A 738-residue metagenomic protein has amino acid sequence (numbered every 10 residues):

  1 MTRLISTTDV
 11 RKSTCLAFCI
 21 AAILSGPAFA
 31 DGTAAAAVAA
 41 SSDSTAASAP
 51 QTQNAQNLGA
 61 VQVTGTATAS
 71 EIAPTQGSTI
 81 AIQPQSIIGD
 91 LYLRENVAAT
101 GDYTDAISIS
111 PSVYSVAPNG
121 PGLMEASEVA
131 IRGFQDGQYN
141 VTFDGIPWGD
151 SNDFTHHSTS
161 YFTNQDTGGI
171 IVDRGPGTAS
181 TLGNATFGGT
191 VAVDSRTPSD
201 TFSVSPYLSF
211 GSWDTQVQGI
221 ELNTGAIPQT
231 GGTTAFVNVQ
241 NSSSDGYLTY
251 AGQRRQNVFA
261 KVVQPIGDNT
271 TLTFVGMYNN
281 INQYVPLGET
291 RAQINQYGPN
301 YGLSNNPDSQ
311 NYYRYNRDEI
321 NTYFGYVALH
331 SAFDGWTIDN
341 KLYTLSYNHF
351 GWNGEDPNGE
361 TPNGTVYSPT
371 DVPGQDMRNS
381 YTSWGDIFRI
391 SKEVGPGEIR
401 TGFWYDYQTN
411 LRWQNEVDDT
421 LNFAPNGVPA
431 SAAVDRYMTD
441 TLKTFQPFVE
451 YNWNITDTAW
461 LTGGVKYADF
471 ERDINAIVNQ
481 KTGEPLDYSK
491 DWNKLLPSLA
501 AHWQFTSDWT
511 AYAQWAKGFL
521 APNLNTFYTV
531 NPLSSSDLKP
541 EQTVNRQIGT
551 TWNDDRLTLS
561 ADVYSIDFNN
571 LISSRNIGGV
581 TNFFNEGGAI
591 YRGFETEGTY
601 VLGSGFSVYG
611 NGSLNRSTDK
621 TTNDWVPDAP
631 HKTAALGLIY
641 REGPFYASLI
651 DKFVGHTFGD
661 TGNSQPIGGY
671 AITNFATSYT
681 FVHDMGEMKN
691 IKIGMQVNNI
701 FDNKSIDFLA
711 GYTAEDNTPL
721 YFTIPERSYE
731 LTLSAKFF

Functional and structural regions predicted by a protein language model:
T2-L4, Y564, N569, G603 (+3 more regions): C-terminal beta-signal and adjacent terminal beta-strands/loops of Gram-negative outer-membrane beta-barrel proteins
G32, N454-D457, L461, T558 (+6 more regions): Gram-negative outer-membrane beta-barrel transporters
A35, Y161-S205: A beta-strand signature from Gram-negative outer-membrane beta-barrel systems, especially the internal plug domain
S70, Q85, E95, G101-P147: Extracytoplasmic beta-strand/coil segments of soluble accessory domains associated with Gram-negative outer-membrane
S203-S205, F210-S243, Y247-P286, N316-D334 (+3 more regions): Transmembrane beta-barrel wall of Gram-negative outer-membrane proteins
I220, A328-F333, T337-N353, Q504 (+5 more regions): Membrane-embedded beta-barrel scaffold of Gram-negative outer-membrane proteins
T271, E319-W352, P357-N358, V366-N479 (+2 more regions): Face-selective signature of the C-terminal outer-membrane beta-barrel domain
N282-Y284, G288-E289, Q293, T409-L411 (+10 more regions): Surface-exposed extracellular loop regions of Gram-negative outer-membrane beta-barrel proteins, predominantly
